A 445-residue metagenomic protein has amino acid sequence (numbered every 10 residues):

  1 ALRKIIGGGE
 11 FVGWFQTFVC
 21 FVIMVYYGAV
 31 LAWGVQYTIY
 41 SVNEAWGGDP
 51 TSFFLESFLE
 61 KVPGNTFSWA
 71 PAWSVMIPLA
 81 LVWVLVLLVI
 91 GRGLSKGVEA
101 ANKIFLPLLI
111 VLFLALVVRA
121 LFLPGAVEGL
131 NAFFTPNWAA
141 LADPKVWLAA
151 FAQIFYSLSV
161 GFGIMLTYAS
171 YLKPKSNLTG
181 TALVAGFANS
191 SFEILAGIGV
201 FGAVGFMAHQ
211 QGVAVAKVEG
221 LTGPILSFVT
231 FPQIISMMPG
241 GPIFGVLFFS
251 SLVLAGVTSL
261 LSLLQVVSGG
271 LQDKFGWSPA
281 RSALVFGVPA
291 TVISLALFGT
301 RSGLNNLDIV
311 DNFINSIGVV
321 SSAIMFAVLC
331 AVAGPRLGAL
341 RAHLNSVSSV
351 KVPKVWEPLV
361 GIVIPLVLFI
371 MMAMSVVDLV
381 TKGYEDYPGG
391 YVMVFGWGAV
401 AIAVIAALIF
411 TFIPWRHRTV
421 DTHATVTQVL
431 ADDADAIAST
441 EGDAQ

Functional and structural regions predicted by a protein language model:
A1, A80-G97, A101, F113 (+8 more regions): Juxtamembrane interface elements at the cytosolic ends of transmembrane helices in multi-pass membrane proteins
A1-F15, V30-G91, S95, V127-L148 (+5 more regions): Inter-helical loop and helix-membrane interface segments of multi-pass membrane transporters/permeases
K4, W14-T17, G48-G91, S159-L166 (+4 more regions): Transmembrane alpha-helical segments of multi-pass small-molecule transport proteins
F15-Y26, L81-L88, L148-S159, L247-T258 (+2 more regions): Hydrophobic alpha-helical transmembrane segments of multi-pass membrane proteins
T17, F275-G287, I314-G396: C-terminal membrane-solvent junction of multi-pass transporters and transport-like membrane proteins
Y27-S52, I110-F134, G205-F206, I293 (+3 more regions): Hydrophobic alpha-helical segments and their helix-loop junctions in multi-pass secondary transporters
E99, K103-L261, L271-V285, P289-A290 (+2 more regions): Membrane-embedded translocation segments of transport machinery
A331-K354, K382, G389, V394-Q445: Terminal cytosolic tails of multi-pass membrane transporters, especially the segment immediately following the final
